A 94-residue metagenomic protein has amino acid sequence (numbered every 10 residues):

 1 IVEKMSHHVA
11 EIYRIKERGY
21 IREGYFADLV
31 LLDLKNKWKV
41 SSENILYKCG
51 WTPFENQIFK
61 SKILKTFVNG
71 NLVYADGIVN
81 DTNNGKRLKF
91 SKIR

Functional and structural regions predicted by a protein language model:
V2-R94: Active-site microenvironment of metallo-dependent hydrolases
